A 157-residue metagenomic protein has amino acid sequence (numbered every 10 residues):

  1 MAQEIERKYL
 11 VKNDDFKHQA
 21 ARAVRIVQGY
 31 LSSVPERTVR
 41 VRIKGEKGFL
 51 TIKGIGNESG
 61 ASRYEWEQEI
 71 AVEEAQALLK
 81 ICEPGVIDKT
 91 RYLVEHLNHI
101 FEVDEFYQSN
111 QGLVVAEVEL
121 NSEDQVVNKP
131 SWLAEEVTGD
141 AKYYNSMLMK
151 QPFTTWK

Functional and structural regions predicted by a protein language model:
M1-K157: Phosphate-end processing signature that detects enzymes handling 5′-triphosphorylated RNA and polyphosphate
